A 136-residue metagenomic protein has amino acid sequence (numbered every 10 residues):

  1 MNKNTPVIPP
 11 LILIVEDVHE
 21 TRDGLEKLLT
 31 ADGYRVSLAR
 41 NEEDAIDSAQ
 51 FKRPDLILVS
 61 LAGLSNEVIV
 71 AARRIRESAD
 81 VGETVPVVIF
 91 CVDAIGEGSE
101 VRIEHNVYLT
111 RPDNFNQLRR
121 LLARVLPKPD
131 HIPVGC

Functional and structural regions predicted by a protein language model:
M1-H19, E77-D80, G96, T110-C136: Non-catalytic signal-transmission and effector/linker regions of two-component phosphorelay proteins
N2-P9, G24-L25, Q50, D55-L58: Accessory recognition modules or surfaces
V18-S37: Two-component/phosphorelay signaling modules centered on CheY-like receiver
L38-L56, S60: Acidic, metal-coordinating helix/loop segments flanking the phosphotransfer/catalytic sites of two-component signaling
N41-A45, E97, Q117: Short acidic active-site motifs
P54, V92, E100-R111: As written
V59-R76, G98: Conserved phosphotransfer microenvironments
G82-E97: A short, hydrophobic beta-strand element within the central beta-sheet of small alpha/beta folds
